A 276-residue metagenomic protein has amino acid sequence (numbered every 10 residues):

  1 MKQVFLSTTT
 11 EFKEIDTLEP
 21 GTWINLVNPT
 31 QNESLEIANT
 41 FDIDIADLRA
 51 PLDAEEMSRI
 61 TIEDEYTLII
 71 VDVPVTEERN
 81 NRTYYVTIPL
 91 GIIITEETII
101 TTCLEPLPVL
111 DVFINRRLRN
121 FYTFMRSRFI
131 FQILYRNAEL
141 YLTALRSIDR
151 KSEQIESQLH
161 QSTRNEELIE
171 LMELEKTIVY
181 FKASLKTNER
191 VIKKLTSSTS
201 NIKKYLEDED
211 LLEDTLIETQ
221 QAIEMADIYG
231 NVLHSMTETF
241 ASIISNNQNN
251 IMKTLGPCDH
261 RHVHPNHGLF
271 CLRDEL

Functional and structural regions predicted by a protein language model:
M1-Y205, L211-M225: Peripheral, non-transmembrane regulatory/ligand-interaction domains of membrane transport proteins
D42, I217-L276: Hydrophobic alpha-helical transmembrane segments and their immediately adjacent juxtamembrane loops
